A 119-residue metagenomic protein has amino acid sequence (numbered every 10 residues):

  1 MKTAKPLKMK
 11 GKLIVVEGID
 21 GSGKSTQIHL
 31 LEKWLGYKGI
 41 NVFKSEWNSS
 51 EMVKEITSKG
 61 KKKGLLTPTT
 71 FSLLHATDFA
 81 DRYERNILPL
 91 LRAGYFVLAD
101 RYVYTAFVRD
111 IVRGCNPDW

Functional and structural regions predicted by a protein language model:
M1-P6: Pre-Walker A adenine-sensing motif
L7-K8, R101: Short, flexible turn/loop "capping" segments at secondary-structure junctions
L13: Walker A (P-loop) ATP-phosphate-binding motif of ABC ATPase nucleotide-binding domains
V16: Hydrophobic anchor at the beta1->P-loop junction of P-loop NTPases
D20: The conserved Walker
K24: Conserved lysine of the Walker
Q27, L31: Hydrophobic positions on the alpha1 helix immediately C-terminal to the Walker A/P-loop
W34, I40-W119: ATP-dependent small-molecule kinase phosphotransfer cores that center on conserved nucleotide phosphate-binding segments
